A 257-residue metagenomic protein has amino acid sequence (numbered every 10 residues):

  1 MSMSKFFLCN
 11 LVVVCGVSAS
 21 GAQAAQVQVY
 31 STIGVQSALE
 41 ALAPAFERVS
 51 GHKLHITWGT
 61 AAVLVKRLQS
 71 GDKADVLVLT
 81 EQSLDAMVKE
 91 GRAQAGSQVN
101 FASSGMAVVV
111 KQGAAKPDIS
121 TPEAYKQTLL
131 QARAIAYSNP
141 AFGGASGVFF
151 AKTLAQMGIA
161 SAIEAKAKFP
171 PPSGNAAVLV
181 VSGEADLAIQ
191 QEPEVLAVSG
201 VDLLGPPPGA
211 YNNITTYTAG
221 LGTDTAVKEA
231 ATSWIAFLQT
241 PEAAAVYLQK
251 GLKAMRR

Functional and structural regions predicted by a protein language model:
M1-S4: N-terminal secretory signal peptides that target proteins for export/translocation
F6-S18: Bacterial N-terminal signal peptides
Q23-A62, K66-K73, E81-G91, A95 (+2 more regions): Exported/periplasmic ABC-transporter solute-binding proteins
